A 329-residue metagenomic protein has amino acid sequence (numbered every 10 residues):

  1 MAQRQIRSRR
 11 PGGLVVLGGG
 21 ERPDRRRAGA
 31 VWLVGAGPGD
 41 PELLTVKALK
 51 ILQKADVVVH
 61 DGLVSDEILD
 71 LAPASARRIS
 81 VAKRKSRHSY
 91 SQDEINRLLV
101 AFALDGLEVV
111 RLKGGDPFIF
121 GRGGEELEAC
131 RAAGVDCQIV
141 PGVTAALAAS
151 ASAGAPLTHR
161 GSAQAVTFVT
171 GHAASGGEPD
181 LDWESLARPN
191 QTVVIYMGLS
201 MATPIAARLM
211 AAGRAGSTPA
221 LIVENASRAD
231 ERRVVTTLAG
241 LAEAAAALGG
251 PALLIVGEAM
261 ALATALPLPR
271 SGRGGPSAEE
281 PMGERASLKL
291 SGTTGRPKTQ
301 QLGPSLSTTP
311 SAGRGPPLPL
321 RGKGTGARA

Functional and structural regions predicted by a protein language model:
M1-P41, V46-V143, L241-A242: Class I S-adenosyl-L-methionine
M1-V31, E94, L104-V109, A163-A165 (+2 more regions): A contiguous loop/helix-start segment that scaffolds small-molecule binding in enzyme catalytic cores
I68-L69, C130, A149-S150, I205 (+1 more regions): Hydrophobic packing residues within well-ordered alpha-helices of enzyme cores
A76-K83, G134-Q138, L157-T167, G213-I222: Short hydrophobic/aromatic-enriched beta-strand-loop microsegments
D116-P189, R232-V235: Class I SAM-dependent methyltransferase SAM-binding "motif I" and its flanking Rossmann-like core
L266-L268, L288-L290, L302, L306 (+1 more regions): Leucine-biased recognition of intrinsically disordered, low-complexity hydrophobic segments
G272-E284, R321-G324: Glycine-biased, low-complexity coil/linker segments
S291-G295, T299: N-terminal, intrinsically disordered charge-dense segments
